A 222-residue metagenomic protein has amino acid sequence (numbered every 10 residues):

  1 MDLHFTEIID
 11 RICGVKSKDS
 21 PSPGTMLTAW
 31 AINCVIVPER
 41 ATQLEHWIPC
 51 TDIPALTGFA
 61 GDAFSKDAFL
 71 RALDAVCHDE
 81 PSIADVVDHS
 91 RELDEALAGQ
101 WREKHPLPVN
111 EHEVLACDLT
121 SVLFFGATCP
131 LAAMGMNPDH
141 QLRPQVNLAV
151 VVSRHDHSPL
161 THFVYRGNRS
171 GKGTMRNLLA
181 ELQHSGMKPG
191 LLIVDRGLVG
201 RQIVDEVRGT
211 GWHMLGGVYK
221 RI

Functional and structural regions predicted by a protein language model:
M1-A132, A149-N168, M175-R176: Dynamic "connector" segments at or just before major functional cores
V15, M136, G217-V218: Intrinsically disordered, low-complexity regions
E103-V109, V114, D139-H140, H184 (+1 more regions): A general structural signal for short secondary-structure junctions and capping/turn motifs
L131-M134, V207-G209: Short, solvent-exposed amphipathic alpha-helical segments in soluble enzyme and RNA/protein-processing domains
M136-P138, R169: Glycine-rich tight-turn/loop motif centered on a GG-T
H140-V146: Short, flexible loop/turn motifs enriched in small residues
G167-I222: An internal, acidic/charged active-site-proximal segment that coordinates divalent cations and/or engages
